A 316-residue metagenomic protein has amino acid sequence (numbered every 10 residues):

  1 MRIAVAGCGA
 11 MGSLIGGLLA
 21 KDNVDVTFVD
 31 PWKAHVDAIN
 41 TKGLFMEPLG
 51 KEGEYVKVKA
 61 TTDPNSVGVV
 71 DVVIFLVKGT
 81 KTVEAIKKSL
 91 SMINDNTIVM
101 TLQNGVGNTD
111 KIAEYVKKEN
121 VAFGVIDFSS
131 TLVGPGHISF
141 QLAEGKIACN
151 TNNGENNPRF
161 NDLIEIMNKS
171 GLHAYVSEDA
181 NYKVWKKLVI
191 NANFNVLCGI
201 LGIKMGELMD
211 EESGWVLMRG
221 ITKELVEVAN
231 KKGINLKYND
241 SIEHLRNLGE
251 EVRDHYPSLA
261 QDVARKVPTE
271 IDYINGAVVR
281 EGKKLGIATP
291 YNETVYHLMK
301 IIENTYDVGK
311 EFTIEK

Functional and structural regions predicted by a protein language model:
M1-E52: NAD(P)+-binding Rossmann beta1-loop-alpha1 motif at the extreme N-terminus of oxidoreductases
V29, G53-H137: Rossmann-like NAD(P)(H) cofactor-binding subdomain of soluble oxidoreductases
A34, T80-K81, G107, E155 (+2 more regions): Short alpha-helical
L44-P48, K117-E119, I138-L142, A192-F194 (+1 more regions): Short, hinge-like loop/turn segments at secondary-structure boundaries
I93-N96, I138-N150, L201-L208, H255-R265: Helix-loop-beta segment of a Rossmann-like dinucleotide-binding subdomain
L102-K183, K187: Rossmann-fold dinucleotide-binding core
K169, R219-K316: NAD(P)-dependent Rossmann-like dehydrogenase/reductase catalytic/cofactor-binding core
N181-M209, S213-V226, R253-D254: Active-site-proximal catalytic alpha-helix in oxidoreductases
